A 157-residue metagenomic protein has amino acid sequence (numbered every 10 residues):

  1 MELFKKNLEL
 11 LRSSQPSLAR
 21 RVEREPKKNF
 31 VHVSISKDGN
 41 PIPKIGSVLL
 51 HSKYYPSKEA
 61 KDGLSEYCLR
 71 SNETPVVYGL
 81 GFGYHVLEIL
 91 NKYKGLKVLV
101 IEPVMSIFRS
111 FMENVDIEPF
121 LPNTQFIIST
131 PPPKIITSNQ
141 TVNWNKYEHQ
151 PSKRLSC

Functional and structural regions predicted by a protein language model:
M1-C157: N-terminal donor/sugar-recognition subdomains of glycan-related enzymes, prototypically the membrane-proximal stem
